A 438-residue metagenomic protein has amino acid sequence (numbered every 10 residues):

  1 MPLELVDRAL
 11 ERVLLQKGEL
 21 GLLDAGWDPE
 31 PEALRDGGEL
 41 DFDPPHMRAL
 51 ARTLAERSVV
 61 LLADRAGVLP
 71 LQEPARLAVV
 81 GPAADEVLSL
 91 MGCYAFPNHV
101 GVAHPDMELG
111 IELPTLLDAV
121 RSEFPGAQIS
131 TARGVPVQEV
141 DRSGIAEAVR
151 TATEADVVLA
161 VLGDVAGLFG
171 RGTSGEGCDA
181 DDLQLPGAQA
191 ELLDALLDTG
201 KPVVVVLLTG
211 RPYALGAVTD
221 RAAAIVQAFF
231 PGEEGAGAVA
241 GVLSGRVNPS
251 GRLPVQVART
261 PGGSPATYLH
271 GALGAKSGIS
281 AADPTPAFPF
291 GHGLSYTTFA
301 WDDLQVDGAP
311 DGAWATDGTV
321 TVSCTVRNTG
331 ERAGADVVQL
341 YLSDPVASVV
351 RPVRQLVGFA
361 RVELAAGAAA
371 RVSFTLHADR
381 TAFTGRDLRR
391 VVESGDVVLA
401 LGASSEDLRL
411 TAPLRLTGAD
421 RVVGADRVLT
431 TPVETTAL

Functional and structural regions predicted by a protein language model:
M1, L15, A33-L34, A49-L438: C-terminal non-catalytic regions of proteins with extracellular/luminal or membrane-system context
M1-W27: Long, well-ordered, tryptophan-enriched scaffold segments
D24-P45: Flexible, acidic loop-helix segments that line cofactor/substrate-binding pockets
